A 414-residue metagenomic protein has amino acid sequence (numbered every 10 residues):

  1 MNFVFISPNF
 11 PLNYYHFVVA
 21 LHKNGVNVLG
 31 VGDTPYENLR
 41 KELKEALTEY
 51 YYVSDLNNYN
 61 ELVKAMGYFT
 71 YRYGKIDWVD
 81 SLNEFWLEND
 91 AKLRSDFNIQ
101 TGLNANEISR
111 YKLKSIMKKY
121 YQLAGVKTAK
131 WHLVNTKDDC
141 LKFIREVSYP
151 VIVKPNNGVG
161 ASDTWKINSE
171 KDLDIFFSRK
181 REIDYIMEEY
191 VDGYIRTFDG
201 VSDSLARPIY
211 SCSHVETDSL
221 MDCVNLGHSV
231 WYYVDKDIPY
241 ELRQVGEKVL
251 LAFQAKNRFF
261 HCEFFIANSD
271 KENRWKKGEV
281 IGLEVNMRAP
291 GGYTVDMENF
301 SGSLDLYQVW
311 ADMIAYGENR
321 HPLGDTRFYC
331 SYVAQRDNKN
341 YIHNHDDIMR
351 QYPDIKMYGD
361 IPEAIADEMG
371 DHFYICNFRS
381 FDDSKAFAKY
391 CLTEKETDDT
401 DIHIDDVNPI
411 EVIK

Functional and structural regions predicted by a protein language model:
M1-N106, D138, D382-E396, D401 (+2 more regions): ATP-binding N-terminal substructure of ATP-dependent carboxylate-amine bond-forming enzymes
Y15-V19, K118, L141, D174-F177: Short amphipathic alpha-helical segments and helix-helix/interface helices
E61, D139-F143, D172: Short acidic active-site motifs
F69-I76, E146-V147, K180-E182: Glycine-rich phosphate-binding loop signature in dinucleotide/nucleotide-binding domains
R94-D163: A conserved helix-loop-beta module that forms one wall/lid of the active-site cleft in ATP-utilizing catalytic domains
K127-A129, P150-V153, S162-T197, D222-S229 (+2 more regions): Conserved ATP-binding module of the ATP-grasp superfamily
E189-A255, F259, I266-D270, R274-K277 (+2 more regions): ATP-dependent carboxylate/phosphate-activation module, predominantly the ATP-grasp catalytic core and closely related
A311-K414: Peripheral (often C-terminal) accessory segments that flank ATP-dependent C-N-forming ligase machineries
